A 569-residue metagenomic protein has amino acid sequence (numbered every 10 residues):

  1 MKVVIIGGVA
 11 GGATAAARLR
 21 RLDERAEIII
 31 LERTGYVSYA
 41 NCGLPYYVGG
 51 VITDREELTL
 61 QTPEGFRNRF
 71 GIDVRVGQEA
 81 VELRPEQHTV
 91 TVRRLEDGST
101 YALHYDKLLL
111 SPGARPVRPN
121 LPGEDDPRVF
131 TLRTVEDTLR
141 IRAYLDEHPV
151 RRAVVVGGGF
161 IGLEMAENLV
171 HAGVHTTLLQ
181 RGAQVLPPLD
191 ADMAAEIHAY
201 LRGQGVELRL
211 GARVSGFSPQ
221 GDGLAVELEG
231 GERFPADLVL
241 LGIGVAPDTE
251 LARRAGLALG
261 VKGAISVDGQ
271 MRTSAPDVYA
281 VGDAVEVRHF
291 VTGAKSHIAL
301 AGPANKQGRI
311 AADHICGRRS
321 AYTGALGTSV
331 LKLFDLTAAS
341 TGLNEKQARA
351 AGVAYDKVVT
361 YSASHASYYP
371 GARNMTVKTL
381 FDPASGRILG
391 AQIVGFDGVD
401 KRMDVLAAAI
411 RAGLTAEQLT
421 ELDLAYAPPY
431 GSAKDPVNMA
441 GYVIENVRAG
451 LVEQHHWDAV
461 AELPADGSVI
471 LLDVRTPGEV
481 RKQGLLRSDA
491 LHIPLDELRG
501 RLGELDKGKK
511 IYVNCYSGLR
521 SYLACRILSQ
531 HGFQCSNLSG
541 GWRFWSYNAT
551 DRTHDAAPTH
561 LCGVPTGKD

Functional and structural regions predicted by a protein language model:
M1, G8, A284-D397, P428-S432 (+1 more regions): Mid-to-C-terminal Rossmann-like scaffold of FAD/NAD(P)H-dependent oxidoreductases
M1-V74, E79, V117, A166-L189 (+3 more regions): Beta1-alpha1 glycine-rich phosphate/pyrophosphate-binding loop at the start of Rossmann-like nucleotide-binding domains
I6, A80, L103-G113, V156 (+3 more regions): Short hydrophobic core segments
R25-E27, R69, R75-E96, L103 (+2 more regions): A Rossmann-like FAD-binding core segment of flavoenzymes
T59, R152, F160-S218, A299-A304 (+3 more regions): Rossmann-like dinucleotide-binding cores of NAD(P)H-dependent redox enzymes
L110-A172, E207, V267-G269, L491-L495 (+2 more regions): Glycine-rich dinucleotide-binding loop and its adjacent helix/turn
D125-P149, G221, A225-E227, E232-D313 (+2 more regions): FAD-site-proximal beta/loop scaffold in flavoenzymes
E417-V469, P477-K510, Y516-D569: Rhodanese-like catalytic fold shared by cysteine-dependent sulfurtransferases and DSP/PTP-type phosphatases
